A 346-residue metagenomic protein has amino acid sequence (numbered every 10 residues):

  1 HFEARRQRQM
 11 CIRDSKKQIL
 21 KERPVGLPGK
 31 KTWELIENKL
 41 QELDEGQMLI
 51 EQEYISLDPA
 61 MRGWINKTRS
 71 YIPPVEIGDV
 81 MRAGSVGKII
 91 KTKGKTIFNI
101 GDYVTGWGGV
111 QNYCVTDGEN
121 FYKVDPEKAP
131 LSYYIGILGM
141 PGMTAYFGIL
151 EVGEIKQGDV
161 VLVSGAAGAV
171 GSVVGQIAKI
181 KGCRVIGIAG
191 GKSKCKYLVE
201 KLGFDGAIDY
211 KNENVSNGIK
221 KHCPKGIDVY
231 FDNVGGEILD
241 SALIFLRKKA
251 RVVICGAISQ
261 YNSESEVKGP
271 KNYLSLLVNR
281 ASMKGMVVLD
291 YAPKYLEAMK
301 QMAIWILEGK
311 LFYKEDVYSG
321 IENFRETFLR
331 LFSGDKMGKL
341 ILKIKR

Functional and structural regions predicted by a protein language model:
H1-I12: Single conserved hydrophobic/aromatic residue that forms the stacking wall/gate of nucleotide- or nucleobase-binding
R13, K310-V317, R325-R346: C-terminal capping/lid region of NAD(P)-dependent oxidoreductase domains
K39-L57, I65-V110: Glycine-rich beta-strand-centered segment in the early N-terminal region that forms part of a ligand/cofactor-binding
M81-K88, I97-G165: NAD(P)H dinucleotide-binding glycine-rich loop of Rossmann-like/cofactor-binding domains, especially the beta1-alpha1
N112, G190-L198, V267-Y273: Short, glycine/polar-rich helix-capping loops at beta-to-alpha or helix-loop-helix junctions that flank or form
I135-E213: Mid-domain Rossmann-like dinucleotide-binding core that forms the NAD(H)/NADP(H) cofactor-binding site
N214-P224: Short amphipathic alpha-helix with an adjacent loop that forms part of the alpha/beta core around
E237-L311, K345-R346: Glycine-rich phosphate-binding loop and adjacent beta-alpha segment of Rossmann(oid) nucleotide-cofactor-binding
